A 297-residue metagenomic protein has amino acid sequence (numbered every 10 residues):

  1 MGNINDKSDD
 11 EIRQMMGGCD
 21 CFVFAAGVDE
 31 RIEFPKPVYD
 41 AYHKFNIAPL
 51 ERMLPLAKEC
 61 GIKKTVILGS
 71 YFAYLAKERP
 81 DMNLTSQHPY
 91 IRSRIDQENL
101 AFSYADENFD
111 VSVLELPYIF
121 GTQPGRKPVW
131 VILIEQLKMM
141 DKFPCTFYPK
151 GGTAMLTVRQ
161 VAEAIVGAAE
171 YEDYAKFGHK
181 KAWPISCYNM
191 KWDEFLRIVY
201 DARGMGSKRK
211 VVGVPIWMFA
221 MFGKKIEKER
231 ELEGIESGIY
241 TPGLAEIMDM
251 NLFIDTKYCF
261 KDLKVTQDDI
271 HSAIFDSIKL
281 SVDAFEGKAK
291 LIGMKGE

Functional and structural regions predicted by a protein language model:
G2-A48, R52, Y74: NAD(P)H-binding glycine-rich loop region in Rossmannoid oxidoreductase-like domains and their noncatalytic homologs
A48-S93, S112: Conserved Rossmann-fold NAD(P)-dependent oxidoreductase catalytic core, especially the SDR/UDP-sugar
L100-G125: Conserved beta-loop-beta element that borders a ligand/cofactor-binding pocket
G121-I134, A168-A182, M205-R209: Glycine/proline-rich active-site loop of Rossmann-fold NAD(P)-dependent oxidoreductases
E135-L156, K176-H179: A conserved pocket-lining segment of Rossmann-fold NAD(P)-dependent short-chain dehydrogenase/reductase
T153-R159, K181-A202, I216-M221: Substrate-binding strand-loop-helix patch in Rossmann-like NAD(P)-dependent oxidoreductase/epimerase domains
A175, L196-M250: Terminal hydrophobic/aromatic helix or amphipathic segment near a protein terminus
M250-E297: Amphipathic terminal alpha-helices
